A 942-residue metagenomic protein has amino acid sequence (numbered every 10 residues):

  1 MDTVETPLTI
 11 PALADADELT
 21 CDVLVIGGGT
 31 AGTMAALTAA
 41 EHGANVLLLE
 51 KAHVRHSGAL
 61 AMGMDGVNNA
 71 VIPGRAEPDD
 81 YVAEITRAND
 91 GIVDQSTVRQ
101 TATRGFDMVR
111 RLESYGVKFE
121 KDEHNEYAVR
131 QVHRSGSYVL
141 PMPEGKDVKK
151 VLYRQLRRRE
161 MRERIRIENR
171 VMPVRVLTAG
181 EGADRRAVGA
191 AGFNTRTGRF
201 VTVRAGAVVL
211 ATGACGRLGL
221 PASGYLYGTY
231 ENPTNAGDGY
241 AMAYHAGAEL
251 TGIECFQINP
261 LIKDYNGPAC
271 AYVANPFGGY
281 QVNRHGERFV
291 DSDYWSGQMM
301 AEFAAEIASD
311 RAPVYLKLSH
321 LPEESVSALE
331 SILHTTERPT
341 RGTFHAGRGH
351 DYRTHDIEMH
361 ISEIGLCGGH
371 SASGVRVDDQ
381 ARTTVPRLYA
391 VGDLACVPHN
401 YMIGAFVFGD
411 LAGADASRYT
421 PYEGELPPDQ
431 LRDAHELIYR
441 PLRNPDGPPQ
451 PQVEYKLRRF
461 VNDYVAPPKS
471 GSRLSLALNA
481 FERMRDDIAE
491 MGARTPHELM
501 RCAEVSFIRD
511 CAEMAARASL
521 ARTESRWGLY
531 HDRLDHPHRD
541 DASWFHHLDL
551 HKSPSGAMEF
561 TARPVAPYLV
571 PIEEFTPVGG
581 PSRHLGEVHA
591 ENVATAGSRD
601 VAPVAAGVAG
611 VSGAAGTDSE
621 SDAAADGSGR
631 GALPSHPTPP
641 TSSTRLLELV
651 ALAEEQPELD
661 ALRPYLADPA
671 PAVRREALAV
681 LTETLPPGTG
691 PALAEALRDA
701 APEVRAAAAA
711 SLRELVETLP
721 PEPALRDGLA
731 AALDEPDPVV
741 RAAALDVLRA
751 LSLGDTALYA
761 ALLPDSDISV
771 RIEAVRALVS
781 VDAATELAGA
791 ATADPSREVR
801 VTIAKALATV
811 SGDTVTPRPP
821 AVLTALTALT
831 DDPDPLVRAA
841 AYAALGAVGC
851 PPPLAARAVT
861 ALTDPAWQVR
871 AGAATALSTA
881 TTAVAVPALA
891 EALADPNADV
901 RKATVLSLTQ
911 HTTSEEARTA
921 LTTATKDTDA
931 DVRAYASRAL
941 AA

Functional and structural regions predicted by a protein language model:
T3-T20, H42-A44, H53-R55, R111 (+9 more regions): Glycine- and aromatic-enriched mobile tails/lids
D17-G29: Beta1/beta-strand and adjacent pyrophosphate-binding region of the FAD-binding site in flavoprotein oxidoreductases
L24-I26, R204-G213: Short hydrophobic core segments
H56, M108, E113-R204, A214-P221 (+4 more regions): Conserved redox-cofactor binding core of oxidoreductases
L210-P268, M402-D415: Glycine-rich loop(s) and the adjacent beta-strand/alpha-helix scaffold that form part
M242, A248-E358, D415, Y419-P421: An anion/pyrophosphate-binding glycine-rich loop and adjacent beta-alpha core in soluble alpha-beta enzymes
G629-H636, E655-Y665, P686-R698, E717-A732 (+6 more regions): Amphipathic alpha-helical scaffolding segments comprising HEAT/armadillo-like alpha-solenoid repeats
S642, P671-A672, P702-E703, P738-V739 (+6 more regions): Alpha-helix N-cap/helix-start positions at coil->helix boundaries
